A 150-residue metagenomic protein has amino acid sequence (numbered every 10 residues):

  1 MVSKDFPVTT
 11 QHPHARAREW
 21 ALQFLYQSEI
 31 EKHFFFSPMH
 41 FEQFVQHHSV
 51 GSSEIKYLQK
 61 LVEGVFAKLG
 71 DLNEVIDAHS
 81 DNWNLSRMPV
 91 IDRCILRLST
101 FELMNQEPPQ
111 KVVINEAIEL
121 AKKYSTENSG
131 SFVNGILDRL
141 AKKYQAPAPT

Functional and structural regions predicted by a protein language model:
M1-G130, N134-T150: N-terminal interaction/assembly modules
